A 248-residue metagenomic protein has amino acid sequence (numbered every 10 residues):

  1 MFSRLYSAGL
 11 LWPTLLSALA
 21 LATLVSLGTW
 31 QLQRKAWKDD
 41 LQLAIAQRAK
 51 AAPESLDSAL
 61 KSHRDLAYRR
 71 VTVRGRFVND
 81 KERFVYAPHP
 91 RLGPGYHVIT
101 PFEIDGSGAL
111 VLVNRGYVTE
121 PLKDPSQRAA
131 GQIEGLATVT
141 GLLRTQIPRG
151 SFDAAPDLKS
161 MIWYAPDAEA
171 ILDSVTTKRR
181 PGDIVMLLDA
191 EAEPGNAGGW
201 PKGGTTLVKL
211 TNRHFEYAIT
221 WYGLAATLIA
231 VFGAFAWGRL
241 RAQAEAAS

Functional and structural regions predicted by a protein language model:
M1-R64, R69-S248: Surface-exposed, charge/polar-rich loops and edge strands
